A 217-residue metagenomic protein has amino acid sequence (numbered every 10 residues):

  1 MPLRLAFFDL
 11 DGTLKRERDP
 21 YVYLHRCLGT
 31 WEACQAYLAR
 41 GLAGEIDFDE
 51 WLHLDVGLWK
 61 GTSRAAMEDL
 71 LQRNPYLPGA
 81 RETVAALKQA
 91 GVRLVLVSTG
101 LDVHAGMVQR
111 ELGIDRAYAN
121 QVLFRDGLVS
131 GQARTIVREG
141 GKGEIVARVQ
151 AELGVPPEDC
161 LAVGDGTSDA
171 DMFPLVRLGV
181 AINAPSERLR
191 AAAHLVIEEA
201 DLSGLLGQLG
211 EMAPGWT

Functional and structural regions predicted by a protein language model:
M1-D49, H53: Active-site neighborhood of HAD-like aspartate-dependent phosphohydrolases
P2-A6, D11, L58-E68, K88: Long, low-complexity, intrinsically disordered polar/charged segments
L5, Q72-R93, T99-T217: C-terminal cap/substrate-recognition subdomain and adjoining C-terminal extension of metal-dependent phosphatase-like
T13, S98-T99: Ser/Thr-glycine-rich phosphate-binding loops at phosphate-binding pockets of nucleotides, nucleotide cofactors
C27, Y37-G41, L54, L58 (+3 more regions): Residues that form generic nucleotide/phosphate-binding pockets
D49-E82: Metal-dependent phosphoesterase signature
